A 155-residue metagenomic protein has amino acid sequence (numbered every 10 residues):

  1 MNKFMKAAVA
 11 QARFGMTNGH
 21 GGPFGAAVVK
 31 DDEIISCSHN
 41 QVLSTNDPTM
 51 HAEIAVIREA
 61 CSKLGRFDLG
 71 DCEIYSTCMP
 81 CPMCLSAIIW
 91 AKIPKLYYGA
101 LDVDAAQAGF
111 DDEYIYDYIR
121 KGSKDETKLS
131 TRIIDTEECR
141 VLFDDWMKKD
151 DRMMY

Functional and structural regions predicted by a protein language model:
M1-T17, A87-Y155: Zinc-dependent deaminase
A8, A12-G15, A26, S36 (+2 more regions): Small-residue (primarily alanine) positions within well-ordered alpha-helices, especially packing/interaction faces
H20-F24, G70: Short, basic and Ser/Thr-rich N-terminal targeting/leader segments
P23-D32: Short beta-strand scaffold segments in enzyme catalytic cores
A26, G65-R66, K121-S123: Short secondary-structure boundary/capping segments
I35-V42: Short beta->alpha transition motifs characteristic of CBS
M50, I54-A91, K95: Helix-adjacent hinge/juxtasegments
